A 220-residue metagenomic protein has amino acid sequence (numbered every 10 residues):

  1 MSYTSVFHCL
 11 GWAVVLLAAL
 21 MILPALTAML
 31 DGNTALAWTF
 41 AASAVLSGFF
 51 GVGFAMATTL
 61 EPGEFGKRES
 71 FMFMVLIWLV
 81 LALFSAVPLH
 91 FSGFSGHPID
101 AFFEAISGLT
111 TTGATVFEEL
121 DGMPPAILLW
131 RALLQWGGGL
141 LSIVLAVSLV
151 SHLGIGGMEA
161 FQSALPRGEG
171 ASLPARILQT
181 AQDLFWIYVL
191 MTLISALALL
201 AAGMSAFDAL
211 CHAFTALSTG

Functional and structural regions predicted by a protein language model:
M1-G220: Membrane-proximal intracellular helices of multi-pass ion channels
